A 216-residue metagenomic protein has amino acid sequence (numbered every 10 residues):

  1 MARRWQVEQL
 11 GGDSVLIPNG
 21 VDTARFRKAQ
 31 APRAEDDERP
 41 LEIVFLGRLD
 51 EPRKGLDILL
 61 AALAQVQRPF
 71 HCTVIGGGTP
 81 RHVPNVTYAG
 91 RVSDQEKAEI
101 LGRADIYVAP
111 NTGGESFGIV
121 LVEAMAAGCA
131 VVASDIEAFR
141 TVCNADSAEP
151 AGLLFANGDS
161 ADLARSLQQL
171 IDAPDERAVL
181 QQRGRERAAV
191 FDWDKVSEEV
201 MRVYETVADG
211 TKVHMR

Functional and structural regions predicted by a protein language model:
M1-L16, V21-R25: A short, active-site helix/loop in glycosyltransferases that binds the activated sugar's phosphate group
Q6, A145-S160, Q169-P174: Conserved acidic donor-binding segment of nucleotide-sugar-dependent glycosyltransferases
E35-K54, L60-A64: Conserved donor-binding/catalytic core segment of Leloir-type glycosyltransferases
G76-E99, I106: Nucleotide-activated donor-binding/catalytic signature segment of Leloir-type glycosyltransferases, i.e., the conserved
A98, L121-A126, E137-T141: Short alpha-helical segment that forms part of, or immediately flanks, the ligand-binding pocket in carbohydrate-active
I106, A130-A133, R140: Short hydrophobic beta-strand element within catalytic cores of glycosyltransferases and related nucleotide-activated
Q169, W193-R216: C-terminal alpha-helical cap of glycosyltransferases
E176-V190, M201-R202, T206: A short, well-ordered alpha-helix in the C-terminal region of glycosyltransferases
